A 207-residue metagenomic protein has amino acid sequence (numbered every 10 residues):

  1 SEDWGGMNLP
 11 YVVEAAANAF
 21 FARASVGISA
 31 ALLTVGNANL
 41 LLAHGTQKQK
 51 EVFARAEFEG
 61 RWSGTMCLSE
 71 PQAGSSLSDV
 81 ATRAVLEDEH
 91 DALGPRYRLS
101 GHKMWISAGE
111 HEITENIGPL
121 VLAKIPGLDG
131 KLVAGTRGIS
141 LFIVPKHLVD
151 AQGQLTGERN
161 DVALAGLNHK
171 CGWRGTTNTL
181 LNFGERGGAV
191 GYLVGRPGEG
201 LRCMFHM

Functional and structural regions predicted by a protein language model:
E2-G60, A108, T114-G118: Internal helix-loop-helix
E2-W4, E70-Q72, D88, K103 (+4 more regions): Short, flexible loop/turn elements at secondary-structure junctions
W4-N8, N37-L41, K48-Q49, Q72-S76 (+4 more regions): Flexible loop/turn segments at secondary-structure boundaries
E14, L33-T34, G45-E87, A92-P95: Internal maturation/activation junctions in enzymes
T65-C67, A81-V85, R96-S100, W105-I106 (+5 more regions): Structured core elements
Q72-S75, E110-E112, V133, K170-T177: Short Gly/Pro-enriched turn/cap motifs at secondary-structure boundaries
G94-L155, R159: A short core secondary-structure module
W105, L148-K170, T177-M207: A glycine-rich, basic-preceded beta-loop-alpha segment at the flavin cofactor/substrate interface of flavin-utilizing
